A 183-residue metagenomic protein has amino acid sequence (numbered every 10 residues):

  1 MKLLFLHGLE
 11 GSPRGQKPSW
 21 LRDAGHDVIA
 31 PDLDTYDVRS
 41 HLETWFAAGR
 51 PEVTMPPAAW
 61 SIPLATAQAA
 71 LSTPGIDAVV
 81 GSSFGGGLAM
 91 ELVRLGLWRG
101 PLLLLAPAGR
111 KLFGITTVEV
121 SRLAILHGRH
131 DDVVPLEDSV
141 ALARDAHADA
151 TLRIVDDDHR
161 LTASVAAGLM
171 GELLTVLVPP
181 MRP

Functional and structural regions predicted by a protein language model:
M1-A78, G87-E91: Serine-hydrolase catalytic machinery in alpha/beta-hydrolase-like enzymes
G11-S12, R129-V134, H159-R160: Acidic catalytic loop of the alpha/beta-hydrolase fold
K17-P18, P135-R144, A166-A167: Short alpha-helix in the alpha/beta-hydrolase fold that links the catalytic acid
I29, R144-L161: Catalytic histidine neighborhood in serine/cysteine hydrolases with alpha/beta-hydrolase-type architecture
A78-V80, L102: Conserved alpha/beta-hydrolase fold motif
W98-R110: A conserved short beta-strand
E119, A124-H127, D131: Short beta-strand/loop motif that positions the catalytic acidic residue of the alpha/beta-hydrolase fold
T162-L177: Post-His helix in hydrolase/transferase enzymes
